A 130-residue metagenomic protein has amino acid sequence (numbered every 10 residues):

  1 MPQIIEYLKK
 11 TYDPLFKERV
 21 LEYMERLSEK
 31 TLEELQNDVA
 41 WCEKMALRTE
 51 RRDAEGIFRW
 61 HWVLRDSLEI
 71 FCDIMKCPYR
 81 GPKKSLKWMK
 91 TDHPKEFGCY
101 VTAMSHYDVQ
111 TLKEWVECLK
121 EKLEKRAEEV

Functional and structural regions predicted by a protein language model:
M1-L15: A surface-exposed, charged beta-strand/loop segment in the N-terminal or early-internal portion of soluble proteins
T11-E25: Short, basic/glycine-rich phosphate-binding loops at helix/coil junctions that contact nucleotide phosphates
M24-V130: Conserved nucleotidyltransferase catalytic core and NTase-mimicking acidic/glycine-rich helix/loop elements in nucleic
